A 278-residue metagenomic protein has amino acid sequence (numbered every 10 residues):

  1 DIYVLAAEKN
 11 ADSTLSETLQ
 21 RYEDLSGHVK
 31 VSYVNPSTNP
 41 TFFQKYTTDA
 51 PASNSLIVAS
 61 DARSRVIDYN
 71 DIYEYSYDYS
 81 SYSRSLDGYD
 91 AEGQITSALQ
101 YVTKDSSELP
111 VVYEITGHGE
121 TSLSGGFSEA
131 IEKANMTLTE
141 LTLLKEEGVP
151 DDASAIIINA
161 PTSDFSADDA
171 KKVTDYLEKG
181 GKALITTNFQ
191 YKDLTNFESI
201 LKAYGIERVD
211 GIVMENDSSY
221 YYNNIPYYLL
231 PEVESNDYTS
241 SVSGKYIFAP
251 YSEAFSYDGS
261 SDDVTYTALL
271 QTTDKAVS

Functional and structural regions predicted by a protein language model:
D1-S278: Short, surface-exposed patches at the edges or C-terminal ends of soluble domains, predominantly
